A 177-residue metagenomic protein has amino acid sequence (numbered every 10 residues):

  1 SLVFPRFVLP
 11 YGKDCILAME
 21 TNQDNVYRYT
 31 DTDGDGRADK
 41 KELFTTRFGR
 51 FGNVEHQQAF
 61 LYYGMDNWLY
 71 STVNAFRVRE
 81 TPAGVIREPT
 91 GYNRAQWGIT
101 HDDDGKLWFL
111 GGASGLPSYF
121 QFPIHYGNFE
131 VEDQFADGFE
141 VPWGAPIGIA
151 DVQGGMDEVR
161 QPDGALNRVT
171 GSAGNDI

Functional and structural regions predicted by a protein language model:
S1-I177: Beta-propeller domains with acidic blade repeats across secreted/periplasmic ectodomains and cytosolic WD/CNH propellers
